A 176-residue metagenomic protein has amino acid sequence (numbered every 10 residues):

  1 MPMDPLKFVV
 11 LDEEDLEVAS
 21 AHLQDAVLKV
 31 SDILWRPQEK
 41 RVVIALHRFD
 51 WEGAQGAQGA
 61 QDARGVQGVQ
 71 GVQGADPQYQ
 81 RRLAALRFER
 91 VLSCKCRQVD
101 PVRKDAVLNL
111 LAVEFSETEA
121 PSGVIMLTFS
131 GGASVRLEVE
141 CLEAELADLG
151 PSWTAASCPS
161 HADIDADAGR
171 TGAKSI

Functional and structural regions predicted by a protein language model:
M1-G59, R64-I176: Surface-exposed, interaction-prone regions used to assemble/regulate multi-protein complexes
